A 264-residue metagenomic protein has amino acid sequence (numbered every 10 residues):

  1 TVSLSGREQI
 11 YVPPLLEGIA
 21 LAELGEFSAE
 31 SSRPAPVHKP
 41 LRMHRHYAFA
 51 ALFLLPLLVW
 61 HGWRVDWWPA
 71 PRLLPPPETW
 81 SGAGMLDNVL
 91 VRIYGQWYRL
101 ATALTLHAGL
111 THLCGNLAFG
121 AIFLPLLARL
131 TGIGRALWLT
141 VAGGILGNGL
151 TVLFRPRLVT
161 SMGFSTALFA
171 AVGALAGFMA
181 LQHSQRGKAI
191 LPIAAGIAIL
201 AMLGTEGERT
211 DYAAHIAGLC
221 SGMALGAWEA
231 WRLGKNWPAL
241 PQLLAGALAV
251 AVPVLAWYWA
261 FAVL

Functional and structural regions predicted by a protein language model:
T1-A20: Short, non-transmembrane cytosolic segments of multipass membrane proteins
L4, E23, A51-F53: Compositionally biased non-globular segments, especially hydrophobic aliphatic-rich helices of signal peptides
I10-P14, S28-L264: A detector for small-residue-rich transmembrane helices and their helix-helix packing motifs
A20-F27: Short amphipathic alpha-helices in soluble, non-transmembrane regions that often serve as interface/regulatory elements
